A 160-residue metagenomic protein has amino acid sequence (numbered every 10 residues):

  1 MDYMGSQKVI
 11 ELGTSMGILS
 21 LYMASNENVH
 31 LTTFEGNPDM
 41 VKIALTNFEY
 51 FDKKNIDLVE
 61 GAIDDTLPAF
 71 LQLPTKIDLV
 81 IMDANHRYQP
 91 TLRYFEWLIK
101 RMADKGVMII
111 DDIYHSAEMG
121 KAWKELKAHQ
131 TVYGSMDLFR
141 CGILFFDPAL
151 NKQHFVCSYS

Functional and structural regions predicted by a protein language model:
M1-S160: S-adenosylmethionine/decaboxylated-SAM
